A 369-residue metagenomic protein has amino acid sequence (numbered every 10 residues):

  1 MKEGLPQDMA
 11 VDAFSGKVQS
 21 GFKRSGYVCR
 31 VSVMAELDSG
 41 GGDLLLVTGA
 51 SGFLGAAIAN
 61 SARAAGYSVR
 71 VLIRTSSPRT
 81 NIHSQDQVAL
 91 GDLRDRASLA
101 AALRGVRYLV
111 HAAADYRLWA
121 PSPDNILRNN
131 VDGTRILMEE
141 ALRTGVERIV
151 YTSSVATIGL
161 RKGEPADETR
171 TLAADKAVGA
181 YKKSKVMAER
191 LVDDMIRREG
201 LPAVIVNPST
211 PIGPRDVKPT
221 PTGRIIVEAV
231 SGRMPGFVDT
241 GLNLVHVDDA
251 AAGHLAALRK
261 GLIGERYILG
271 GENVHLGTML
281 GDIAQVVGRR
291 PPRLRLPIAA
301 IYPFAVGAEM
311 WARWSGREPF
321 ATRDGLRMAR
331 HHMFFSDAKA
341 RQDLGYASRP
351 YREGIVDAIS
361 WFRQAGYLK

Functional and structural regions predicted by a protein language model:
G26, G253-F320, D337, P350-K369: Mid/C-terminal beta-alpha module of Rossmann-like enzyme folds, strongest in SDR-family dehydrogenases/epimerases
L44-A65: N-terminal Rossmann NAD(P)H-binding glycine-rich loop of SDR-like oxidoreductase domains
S77-R79, D86-D132, E140: NAD(P)H-binding glycine-rich loop region in Rossmannoid oxidoreductase-like domains and their noncatalytic homologs
D124, N129-Y181: Conserved Rossmann-fold NAD(P)-dependent oxidoreductase catalytic core, especially the SDR/UDP-sugar
I136, M187, P221, V238-L258 (+1 more regions): Substrate-positioning beta->alpha
V178-V204: Active-site Tyr-X1-5-Lys
E199-L201, G213-R224, A257-Y267, R289-P291: Glycine/proline-rich active-site loop of Rossmann-fold NAD(P)-dependent oxidoreductases
M234-V238, L244-D249, I298-D343: A hydrophobic C-terminal alpha-helical subdomain
